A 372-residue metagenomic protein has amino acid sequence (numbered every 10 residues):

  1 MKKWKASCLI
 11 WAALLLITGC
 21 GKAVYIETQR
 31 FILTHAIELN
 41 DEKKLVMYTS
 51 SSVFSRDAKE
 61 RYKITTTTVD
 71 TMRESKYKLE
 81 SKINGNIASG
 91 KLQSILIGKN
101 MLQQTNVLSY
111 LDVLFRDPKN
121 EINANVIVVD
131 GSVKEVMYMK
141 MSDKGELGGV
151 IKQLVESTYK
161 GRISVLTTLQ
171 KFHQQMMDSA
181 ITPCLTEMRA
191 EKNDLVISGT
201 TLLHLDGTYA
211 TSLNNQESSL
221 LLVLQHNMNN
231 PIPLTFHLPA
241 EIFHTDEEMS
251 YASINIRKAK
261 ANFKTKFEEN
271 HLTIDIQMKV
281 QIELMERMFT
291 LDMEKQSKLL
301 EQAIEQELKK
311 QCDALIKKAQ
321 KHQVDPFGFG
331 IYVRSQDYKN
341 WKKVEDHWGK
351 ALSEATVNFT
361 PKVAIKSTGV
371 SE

Functional and structural regions predicted by a protein language model:
K2-E372: Membrane-proximal alpha-helical signals and transmembrane carboxylates
